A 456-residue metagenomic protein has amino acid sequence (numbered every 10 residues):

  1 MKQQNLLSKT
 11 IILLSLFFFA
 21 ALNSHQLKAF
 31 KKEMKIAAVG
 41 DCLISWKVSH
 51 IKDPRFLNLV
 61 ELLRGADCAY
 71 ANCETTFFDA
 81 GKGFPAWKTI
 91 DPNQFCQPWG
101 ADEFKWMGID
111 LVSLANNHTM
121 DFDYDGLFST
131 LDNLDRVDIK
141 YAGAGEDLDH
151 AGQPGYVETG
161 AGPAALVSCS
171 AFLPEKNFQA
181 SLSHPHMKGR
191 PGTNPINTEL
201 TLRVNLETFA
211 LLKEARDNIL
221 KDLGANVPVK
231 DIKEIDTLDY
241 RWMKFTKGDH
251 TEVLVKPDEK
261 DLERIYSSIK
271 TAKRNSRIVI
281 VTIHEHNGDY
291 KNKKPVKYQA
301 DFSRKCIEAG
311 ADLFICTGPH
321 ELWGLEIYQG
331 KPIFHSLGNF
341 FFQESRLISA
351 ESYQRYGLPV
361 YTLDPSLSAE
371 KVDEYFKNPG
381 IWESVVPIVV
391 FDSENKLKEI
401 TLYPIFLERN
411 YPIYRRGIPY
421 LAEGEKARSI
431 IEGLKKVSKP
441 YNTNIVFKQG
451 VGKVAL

Functional and structural regions predicted by a protein language model:
K2-I12: Bacterial N-terminal signal peptides that target proteins for export
I11-A21: Bacterial N-terminal signal peptides
N23-H25: Membrane-interface motif at the C-terminal end of an N-terminal transmembrane signal
L27-L456: Acidic, metal/ion-coordinating pockets
